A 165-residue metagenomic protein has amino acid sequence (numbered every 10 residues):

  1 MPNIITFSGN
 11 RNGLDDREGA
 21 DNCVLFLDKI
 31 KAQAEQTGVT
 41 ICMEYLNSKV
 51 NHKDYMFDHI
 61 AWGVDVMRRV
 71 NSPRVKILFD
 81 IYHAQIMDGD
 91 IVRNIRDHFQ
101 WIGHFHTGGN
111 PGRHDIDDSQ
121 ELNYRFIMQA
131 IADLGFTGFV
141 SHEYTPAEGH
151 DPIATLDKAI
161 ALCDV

Functional and structural regions predicted by a protein language model:
M1-K76, I86: Active-site acidic/histidine proton-transfer and metal-coordination neighborhood in alpha/beta enzyme cores
K29, T40, F57-F79, H83-V165: Histidine-acidic metal/acid-base catalytic patches
